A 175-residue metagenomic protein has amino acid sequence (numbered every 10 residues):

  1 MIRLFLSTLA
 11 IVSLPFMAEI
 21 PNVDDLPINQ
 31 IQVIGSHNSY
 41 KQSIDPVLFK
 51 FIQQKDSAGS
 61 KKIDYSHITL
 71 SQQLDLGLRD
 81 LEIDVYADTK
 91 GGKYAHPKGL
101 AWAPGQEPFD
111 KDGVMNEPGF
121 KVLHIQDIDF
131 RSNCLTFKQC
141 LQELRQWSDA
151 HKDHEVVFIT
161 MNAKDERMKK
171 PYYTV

Functional and structural regions predicted by a protein language model:
I2-S13: Sec-dependent N-terminal signal peptides
F5, K164-M168: Short, internal active-site loops enriched in acidic
F16-D80, T89-H154, N162: Long, acidic (Asp/Glu-rich), low-complexity accessory segments flanking structured domains
D84: Mixed-charge (Asp/Glu-Lys/Arg
F158: Ligand-binding clefts/hinges and TM-proximal coupling segments of bilobed small-molecule sensing domains
R167-V175: Short, flexible/disordered intra-domain loops and linkers
